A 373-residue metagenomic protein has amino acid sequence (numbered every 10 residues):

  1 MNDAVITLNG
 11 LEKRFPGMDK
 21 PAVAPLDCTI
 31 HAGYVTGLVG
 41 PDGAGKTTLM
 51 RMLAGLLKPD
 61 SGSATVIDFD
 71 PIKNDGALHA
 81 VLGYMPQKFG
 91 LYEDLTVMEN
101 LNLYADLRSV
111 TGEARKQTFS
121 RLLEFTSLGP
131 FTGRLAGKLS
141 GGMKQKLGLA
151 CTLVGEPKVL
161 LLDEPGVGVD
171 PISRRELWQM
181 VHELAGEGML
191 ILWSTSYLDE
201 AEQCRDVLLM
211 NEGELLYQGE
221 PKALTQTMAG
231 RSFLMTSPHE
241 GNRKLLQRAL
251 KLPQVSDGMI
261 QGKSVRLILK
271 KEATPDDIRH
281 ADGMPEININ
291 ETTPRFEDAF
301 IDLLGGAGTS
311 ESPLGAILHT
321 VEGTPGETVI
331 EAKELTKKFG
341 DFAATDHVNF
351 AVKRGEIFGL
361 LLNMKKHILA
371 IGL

Functional and structural regions predicted by a protein language model:
M1-R14, M284-K337: ABC-family P-loop ATPase nucleotide-binding domain
I6, V23-P25, H79, I330 (+1 more regions): Conserved structural motif at the start of ABC-family nucleotide-binding domains
A54: Helix-to-loop junction immediately C-terminal to a conserved catalytic motif
G62-D70, A77-L78: Conserved ABC transporter NBD signature motif
N102, D106, E113-F131: Conserved ABC ATPase "signature" region
L160-D163: Catalytic Walker B motif of ABC-type/P-loop ATPase nucleotide-binding domains
